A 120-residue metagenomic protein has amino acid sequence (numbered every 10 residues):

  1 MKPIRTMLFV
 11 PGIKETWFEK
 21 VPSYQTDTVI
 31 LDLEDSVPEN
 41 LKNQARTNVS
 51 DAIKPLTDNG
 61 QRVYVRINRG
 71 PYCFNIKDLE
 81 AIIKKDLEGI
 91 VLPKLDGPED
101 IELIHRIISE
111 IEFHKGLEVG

Functional and structural regions predicted by a protein language model:
K2-G120: Conserved alpha/beta-domain cores
